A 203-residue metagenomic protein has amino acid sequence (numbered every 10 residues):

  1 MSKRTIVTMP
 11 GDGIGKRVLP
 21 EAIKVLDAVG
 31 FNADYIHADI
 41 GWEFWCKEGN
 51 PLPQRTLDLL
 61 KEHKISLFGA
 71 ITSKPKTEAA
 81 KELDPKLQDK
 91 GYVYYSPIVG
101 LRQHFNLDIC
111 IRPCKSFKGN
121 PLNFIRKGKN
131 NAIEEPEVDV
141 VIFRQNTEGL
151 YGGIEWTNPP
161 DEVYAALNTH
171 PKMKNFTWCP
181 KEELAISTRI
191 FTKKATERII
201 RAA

Functional and structural regions predicted by a protein language model:
M1, W42, K172-M173: Short secondary-structure boundary micro-motifs
M1-S2, N32-Y35, R102-F105, C179-E183: Generic detector of short, locally flexible boundary/turn motifs and exposed helical patches
S2-T5, V138: Nucleotide donor/acceptor-binding cores
T5-G30, A165-A202: Glycine-rich phosphate/diphosphate-binding loop of Rossmann-like nucleotide-binding domains
I6-R17, F44-E48, P85, D89: A short N-terminal beta->alpha junction/helix N-cap motif
G11-G13, I40, I71, S116: Short, ordered loop/turn segments at secondary-structure junctions
N32-F44: A short beta-strand-loop structural module common to alpha/beta enzyme folds
C46-N175, A185-I186: N-terminal glycine-rich phosphate/adenylate-binding segment common to multiple enzyme folds
